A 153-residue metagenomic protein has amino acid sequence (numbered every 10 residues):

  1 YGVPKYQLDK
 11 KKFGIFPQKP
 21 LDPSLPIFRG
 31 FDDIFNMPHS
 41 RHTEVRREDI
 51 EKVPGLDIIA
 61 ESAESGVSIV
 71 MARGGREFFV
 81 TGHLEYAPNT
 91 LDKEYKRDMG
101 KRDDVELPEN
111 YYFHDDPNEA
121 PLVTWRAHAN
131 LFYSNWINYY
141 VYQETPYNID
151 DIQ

Functional and structural regions predicted by a protein language model:
G2-T90: Pocket-forming structural segment of enzyme catalytic cores
L84-Q153: Acyltransferase
